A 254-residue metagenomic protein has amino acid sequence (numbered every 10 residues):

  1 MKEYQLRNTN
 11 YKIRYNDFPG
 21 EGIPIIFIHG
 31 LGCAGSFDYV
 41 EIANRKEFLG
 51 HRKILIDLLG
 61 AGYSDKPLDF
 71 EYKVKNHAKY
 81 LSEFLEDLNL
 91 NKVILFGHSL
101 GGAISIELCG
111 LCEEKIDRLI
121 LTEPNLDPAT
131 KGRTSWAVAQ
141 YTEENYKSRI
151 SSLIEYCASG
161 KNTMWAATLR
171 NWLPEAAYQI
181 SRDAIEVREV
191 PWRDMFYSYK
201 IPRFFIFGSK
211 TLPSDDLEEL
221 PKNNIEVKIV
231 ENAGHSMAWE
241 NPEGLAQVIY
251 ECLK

Functional and structural regions predicted by a protein language model:
T9-Y63: Conserved HGGG/HGGXW glycine-rich cap/lid loop of the alpha/beta-hydrolase fold
G35-F37, Y63-K66, T130, A238: Short N-terminal helix/helix-N-cap motif within the alpha/beta-hydrolase-1
V40, I54-F96, Q247: Active-site loop/oxyanion-hole signature of alpha/beta-hydrolase fold enzymes
G97, G101, S105: Gly/Ala-rich beta-loop-alpha elbow adjacent to hydrolase catalytic centers
I106-G110, I116-S148: Flexible "cap/lid" loop of the alpha/beta hydrolase fold
T130-A137, E143-S198: Conserved alpha/beta-hydrolase catalytic His-Asp/Glu region
E175-I229: Conserved serine/cysteine hydrolase catalytic core
A233-A246: Catalytic histidine-centered segment of alpha/beta-hydrolase-like enzymes
